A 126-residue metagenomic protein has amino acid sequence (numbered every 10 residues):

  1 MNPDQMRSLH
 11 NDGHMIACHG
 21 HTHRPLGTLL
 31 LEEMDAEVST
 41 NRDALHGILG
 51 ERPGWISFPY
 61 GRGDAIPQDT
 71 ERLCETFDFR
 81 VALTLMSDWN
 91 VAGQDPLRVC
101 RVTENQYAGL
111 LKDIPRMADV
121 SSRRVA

Functional and structural regions predicted by a protein language model:
M1-D12, G47: Active-site beta->alpha N-cap acidic-glycine motif
N11, R24, T28-A126: C-terminal active-site subregion of NodB/CE4 polysaccharide deacetylases
M15-H23: Histidine-centered catalytic micro-motifs
